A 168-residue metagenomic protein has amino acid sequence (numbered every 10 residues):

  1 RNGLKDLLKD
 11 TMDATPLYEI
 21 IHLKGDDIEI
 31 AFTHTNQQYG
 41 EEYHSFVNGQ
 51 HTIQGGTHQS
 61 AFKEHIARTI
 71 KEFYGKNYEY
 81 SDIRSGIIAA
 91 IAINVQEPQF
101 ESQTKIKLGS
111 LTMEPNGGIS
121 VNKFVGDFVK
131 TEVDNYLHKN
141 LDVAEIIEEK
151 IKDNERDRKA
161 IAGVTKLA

Functional and structural regions predicted by a protein language model:
R1-A168: GHKL-family ATPase ATP-binding module
